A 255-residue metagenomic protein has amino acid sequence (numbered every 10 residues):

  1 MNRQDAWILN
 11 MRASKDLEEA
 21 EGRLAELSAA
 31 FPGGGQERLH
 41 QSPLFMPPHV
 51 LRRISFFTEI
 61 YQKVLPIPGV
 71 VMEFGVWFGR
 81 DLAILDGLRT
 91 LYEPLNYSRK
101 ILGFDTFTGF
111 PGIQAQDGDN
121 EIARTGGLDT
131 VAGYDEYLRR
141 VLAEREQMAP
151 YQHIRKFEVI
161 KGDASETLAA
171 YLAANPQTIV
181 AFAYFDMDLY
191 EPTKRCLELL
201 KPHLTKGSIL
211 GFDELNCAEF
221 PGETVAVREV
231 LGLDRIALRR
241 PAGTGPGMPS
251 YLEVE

Functional and structural regions predicted by a protein language model:
M1-G22: N-terminal auxiliary segments of SAM/dcSAM-dependent transferases
E21-L44, P48, L65, V70-E255: S-adenosylmethionine/decaboxylated-SAM
V50, I54-F57, L82: Short alpha-helical patches at coil-to-helix transitions and adjacent helical residues in well-structured domains
S55-I67: Conserved alpha-helix/loop element of class I SAM-dependent methyltransferases that forms part of the SAM/SAH-binding
